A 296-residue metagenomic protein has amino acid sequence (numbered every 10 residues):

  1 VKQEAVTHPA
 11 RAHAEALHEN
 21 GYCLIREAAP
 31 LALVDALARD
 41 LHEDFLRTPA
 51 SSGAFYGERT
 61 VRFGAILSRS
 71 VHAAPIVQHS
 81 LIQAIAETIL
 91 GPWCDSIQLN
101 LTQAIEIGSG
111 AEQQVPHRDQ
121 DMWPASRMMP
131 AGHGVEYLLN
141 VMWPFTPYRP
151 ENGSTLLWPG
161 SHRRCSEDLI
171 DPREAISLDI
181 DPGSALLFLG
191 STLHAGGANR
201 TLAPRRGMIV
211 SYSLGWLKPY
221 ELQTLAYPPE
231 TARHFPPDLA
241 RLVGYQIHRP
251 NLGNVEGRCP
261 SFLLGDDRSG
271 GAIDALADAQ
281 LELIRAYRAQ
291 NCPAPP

Functional and structural regions predicted by a protein language model:
V1-E19, I25-M128: Non-heme Fe(II)-dependent double-stranded beta-helix
G21-Y22, G183: Catalytic palm active-site di-aspartate
S68, V77-Q78, W158, F188 (+1 more regions): A conserved hydrophobic position in a structured secondary element of the catalytic/binding core that shapes
S80-A84, L139, D181, L186: A structural signal for well-ordered alpha-helical segments within the folded catalytic domains of diverse enzymes
Q98, V135-Y137, L202-P204: A short, structural micro-pattern
L101-A104, V141-W143, M208-Y212: A structural signal for short, well-ordered beta-strand segments
S109-D179, L217-Y227: Catalytic core of non-heme Fe(II) oxygenases with the double-stranded beta-helix
R164-L187, S191-T192, G197-P296: Conserved double-stranded beta-helix
